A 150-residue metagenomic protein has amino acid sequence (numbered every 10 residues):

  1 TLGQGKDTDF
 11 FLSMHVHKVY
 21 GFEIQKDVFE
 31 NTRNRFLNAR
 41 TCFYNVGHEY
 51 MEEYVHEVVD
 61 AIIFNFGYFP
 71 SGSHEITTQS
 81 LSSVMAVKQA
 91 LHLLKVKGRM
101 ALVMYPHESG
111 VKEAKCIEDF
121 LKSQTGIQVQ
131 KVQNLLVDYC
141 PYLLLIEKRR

Functional and structural regions predicted by a protein language model:
Q4-V16: Conserved SAM-binding loop of SAM-dependent methyltransferases across substrates and taxa, primarily the Class I
K18-E23: Conserved SAM-binding motif I beta-strand of class I
D27-H56: S-adenosyl-L-methionine
F66-M85: Mobile active-site "lid"/loop adjacent to the S-adenosyl-L-methionine
Y68-F69, Y105-G110: Short "lid" loop at the C-terminus of a central beta-strand within the Rossmann-like core of SAM-dependent
S82-V96: A short glycine-rich, Lys/Arg-flanked "PGG" loop and its adjoining helix->strand segment in the class I
K97-M104: Conserved beta-strand signature within the Rossmann-like core of class I S-adenosyl-L-methionine
E108-R150: Class I S-adenosyl-L-methionine
